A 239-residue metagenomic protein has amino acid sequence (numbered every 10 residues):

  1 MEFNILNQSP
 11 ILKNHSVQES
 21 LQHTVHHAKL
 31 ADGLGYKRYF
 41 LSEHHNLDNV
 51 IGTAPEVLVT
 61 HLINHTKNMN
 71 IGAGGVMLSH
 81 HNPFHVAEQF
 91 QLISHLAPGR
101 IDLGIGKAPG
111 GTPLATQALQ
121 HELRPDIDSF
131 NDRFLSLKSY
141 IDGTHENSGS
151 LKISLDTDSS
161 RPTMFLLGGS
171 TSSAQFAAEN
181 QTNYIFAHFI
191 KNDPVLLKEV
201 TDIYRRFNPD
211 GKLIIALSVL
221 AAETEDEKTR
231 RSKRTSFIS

Functional and structural regions predicted by a protein language model:
M1-T66: N-terminal beta1-alpha1-beta2 module of alpha/beta enzyme domains
E2-V17, S79-T144: Flexible, glycine-rich active-site loops centered on histidine and acidic residues that chelate a metal or position
F3-N7, Y39-L41, I71-A73, I101-I105 (+3 more regions): Hydrophobic faces of well-ordered beta-strands that scaffold small-molecule active sites in alpha/beta enzyme cores
N7-Q22, V76-P83, D158-G168, A222: Active-site mouth loops of central-metabolism enzymes
D32, V59-K67, S94-I101, T144 (+2 more regions): Acidic (Asp/Glu)-rich catalytic clusters
I51-L58, K191-Y204: Active-site-adjacent beta->alpha loops and helix N-cap segments on the catalytic face of soluble alpha/beta enzymes
Q117, L123-I153, V195-S239: An alpha-helical appendage that flanks or caps ligand/catalytic pockets
A174-I190: A conserved active-site cap/scaffold subdomain adjacent to cofactor or substrate pockets
